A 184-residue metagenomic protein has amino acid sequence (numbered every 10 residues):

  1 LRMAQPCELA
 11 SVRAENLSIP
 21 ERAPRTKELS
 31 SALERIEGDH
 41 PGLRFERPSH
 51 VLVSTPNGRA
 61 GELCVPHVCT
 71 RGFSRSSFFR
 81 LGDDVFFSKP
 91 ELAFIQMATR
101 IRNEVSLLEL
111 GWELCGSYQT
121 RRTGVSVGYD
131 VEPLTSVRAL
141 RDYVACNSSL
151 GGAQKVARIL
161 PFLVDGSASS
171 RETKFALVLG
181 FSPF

Functional and structural regions predicted by a protein language model:
L1-G151: Short gly/ser-rich loop at a beta-strand->alpha-helix junction or flexible surface loop bordering the NTP-binding
V127-F184: Surface segments flanking catalytic/ligand-binding clefts of nucleic-acid enzymes
